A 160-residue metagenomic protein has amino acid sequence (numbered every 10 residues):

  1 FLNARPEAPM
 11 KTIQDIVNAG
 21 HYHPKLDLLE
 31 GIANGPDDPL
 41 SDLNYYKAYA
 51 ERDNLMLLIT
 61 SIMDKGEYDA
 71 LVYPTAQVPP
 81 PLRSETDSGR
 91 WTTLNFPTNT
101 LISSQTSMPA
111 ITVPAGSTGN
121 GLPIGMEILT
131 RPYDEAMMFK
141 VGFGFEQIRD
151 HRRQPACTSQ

Functional and structural regions predicted by a protein language model:
F1-L57, T112-N120: Short helix-loop capping/hinge segments that flank enzyme active sites or metal/cofactor-binding pockets
Y46, Q105-Q160: Structural helix-boundary/capping segments
N54-G66: Short, well-structured alpha-helical segments in soluble
L58-S61, R90-V113: Small-aliphatic-rich amphipathic alpha-helix that forms the alpha element of a beta-alpha
G66, P80-P97: Short, surface-exposed loop/helix-turn segments at secondary-structure junctions that function as lids/hinges flanking
D69: Conserved acidic residues
T75: Glycine-rich, N-terminal phosphate-binding loop of Rossmann-like dinucleotide-binding domains
